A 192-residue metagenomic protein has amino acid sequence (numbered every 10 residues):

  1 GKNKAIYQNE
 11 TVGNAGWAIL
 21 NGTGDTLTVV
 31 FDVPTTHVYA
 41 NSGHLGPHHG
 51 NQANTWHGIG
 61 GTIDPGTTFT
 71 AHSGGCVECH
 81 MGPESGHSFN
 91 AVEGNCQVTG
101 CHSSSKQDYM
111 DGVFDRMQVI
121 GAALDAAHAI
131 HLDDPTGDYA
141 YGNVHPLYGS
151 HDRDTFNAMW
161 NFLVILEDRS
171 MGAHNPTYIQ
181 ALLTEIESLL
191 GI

Functional and structural regions predicted by a protein language model:
G1-I192: C-type cytochrome heme-c attachment and multiheme electron-transfer modules
